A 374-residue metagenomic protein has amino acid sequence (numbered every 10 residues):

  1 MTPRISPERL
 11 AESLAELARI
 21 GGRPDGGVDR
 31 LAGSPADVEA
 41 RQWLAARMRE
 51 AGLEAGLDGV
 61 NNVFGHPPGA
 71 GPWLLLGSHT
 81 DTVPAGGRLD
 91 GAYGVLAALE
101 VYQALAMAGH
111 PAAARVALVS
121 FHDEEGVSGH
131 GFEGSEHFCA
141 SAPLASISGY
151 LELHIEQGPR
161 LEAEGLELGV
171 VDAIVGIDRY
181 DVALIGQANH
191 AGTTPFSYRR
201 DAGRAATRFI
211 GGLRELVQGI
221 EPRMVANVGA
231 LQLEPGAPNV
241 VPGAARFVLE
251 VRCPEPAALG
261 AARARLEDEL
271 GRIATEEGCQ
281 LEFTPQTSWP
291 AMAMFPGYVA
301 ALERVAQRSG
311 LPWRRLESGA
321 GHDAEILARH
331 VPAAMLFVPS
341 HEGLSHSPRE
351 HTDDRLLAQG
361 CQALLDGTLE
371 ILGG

Functional and structural regions predicted by a protein language model:
R4-G87: Acidic/His- and Gly-rich active-site-bordering loop/insert found across diverse amide/peptide-bond hydrolases
L10-S13, A18-R23, L74-S78, W313-Q362: Zn-dependent metallopeptidase/amidohydrolase metal-coordination segment
R30-A32, N227-G236, V248-E255, Q280-V299 (+1 more regions): A short beta-alpha structural unit
D58, P111-A112, E215-V228, I273-T284 (+2 more regions): Flexible, glycine/charged-enriched surface loops at secondary-structure junctions
T80-V83, A117-S128, Q157, A188 (+2 more regions): Acidic, glycine-rich active-site loops and adjacent beta-strand->loop/helix elements that engage anionic groups
T82-L144: A generic, well-ordered mixed alpha/beta core segment in the N-terminal half of proteins
P111, E124-V127, E133-A257: Midchain, well-structured core segments that form catalytic/ion-binding scaffolds
T194-G219, L266-D268, V338-G374: His/Asp/Glu-rich mid-to-C-terminal helical/loop segments that flank catalytic regions of hydrolases
